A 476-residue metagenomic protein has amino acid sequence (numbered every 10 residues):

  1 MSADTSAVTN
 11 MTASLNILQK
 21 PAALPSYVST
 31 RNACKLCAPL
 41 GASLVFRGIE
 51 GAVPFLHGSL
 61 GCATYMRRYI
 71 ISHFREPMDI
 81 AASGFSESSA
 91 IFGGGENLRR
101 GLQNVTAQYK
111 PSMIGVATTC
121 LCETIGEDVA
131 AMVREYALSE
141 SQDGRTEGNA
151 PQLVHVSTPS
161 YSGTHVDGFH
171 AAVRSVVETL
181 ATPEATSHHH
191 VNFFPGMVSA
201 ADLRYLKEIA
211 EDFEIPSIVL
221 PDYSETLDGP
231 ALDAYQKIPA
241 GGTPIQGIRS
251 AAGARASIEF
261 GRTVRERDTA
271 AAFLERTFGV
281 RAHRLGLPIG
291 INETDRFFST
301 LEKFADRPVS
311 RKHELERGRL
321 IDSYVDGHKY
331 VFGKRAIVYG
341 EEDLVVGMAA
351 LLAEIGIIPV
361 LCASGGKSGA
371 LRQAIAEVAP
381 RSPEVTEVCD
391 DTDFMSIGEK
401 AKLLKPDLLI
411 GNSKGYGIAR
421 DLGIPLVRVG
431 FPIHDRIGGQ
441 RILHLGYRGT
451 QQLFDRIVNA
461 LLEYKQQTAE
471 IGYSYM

Functional and structural regions predicted by a protein language model:
M1-M476: An N-terminal assembly and electron-transfer interface module characteristic of large anaerobic redox and radical
